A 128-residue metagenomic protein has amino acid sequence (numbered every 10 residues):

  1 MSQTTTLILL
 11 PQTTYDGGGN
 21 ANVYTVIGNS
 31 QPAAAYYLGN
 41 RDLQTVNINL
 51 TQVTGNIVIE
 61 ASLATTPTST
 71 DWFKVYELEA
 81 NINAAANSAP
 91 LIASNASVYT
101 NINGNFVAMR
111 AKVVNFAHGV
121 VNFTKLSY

Functional and structural regions predicted by a protein language model:
M1-N20, F123-Y128: Short, intrinsically disordered N-terminal pre-domain segments
L7-I8, Y15, I27, N56 (+2 more regions): Serine/threonine-rich, low-complexity intrinsically disordered segments
L10, G17-G39, T45, S62: Short Trp-Ser/Thr-centered turn/loop motifs at beta-strand boundaries
V26-N29, A33-R41, K74-Y128: Beta-sandwich interaction modules
Q44, I57, M109: Residue-level detector of short, conserved catalytic/binding motifs and their immediate flanks
N47-N49: Short edge beta-strand/loop segments characteristic of extracellular beta-sandwich folds
T51-G55, F116-A117: Short proline/glycine-enriched turn/loop motifs at strand-loop junctions of beta-rich domains
T54-E77, N122-Y128: Short, surface-exposed beta-strand/strand-loop-strand elements in extracellular ectodomains
